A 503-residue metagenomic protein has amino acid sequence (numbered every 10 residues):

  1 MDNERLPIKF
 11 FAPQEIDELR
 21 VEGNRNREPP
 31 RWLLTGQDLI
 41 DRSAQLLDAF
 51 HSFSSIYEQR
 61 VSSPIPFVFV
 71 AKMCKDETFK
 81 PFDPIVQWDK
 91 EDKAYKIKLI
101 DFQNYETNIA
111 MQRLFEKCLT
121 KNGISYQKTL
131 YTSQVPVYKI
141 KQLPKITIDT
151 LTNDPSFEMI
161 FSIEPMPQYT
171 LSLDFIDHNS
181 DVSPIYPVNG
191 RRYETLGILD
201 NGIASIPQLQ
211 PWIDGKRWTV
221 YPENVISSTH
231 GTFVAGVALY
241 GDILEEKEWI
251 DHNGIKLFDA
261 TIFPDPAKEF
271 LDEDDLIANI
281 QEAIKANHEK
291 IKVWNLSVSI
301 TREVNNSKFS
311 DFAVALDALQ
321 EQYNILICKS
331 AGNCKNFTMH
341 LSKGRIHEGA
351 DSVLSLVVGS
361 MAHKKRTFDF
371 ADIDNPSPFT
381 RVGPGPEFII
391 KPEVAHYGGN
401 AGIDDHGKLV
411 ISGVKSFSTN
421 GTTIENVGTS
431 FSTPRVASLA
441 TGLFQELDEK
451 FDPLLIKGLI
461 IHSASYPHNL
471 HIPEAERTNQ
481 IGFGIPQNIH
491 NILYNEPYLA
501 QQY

Functional and structural regions predicted by a protein language model:
N3-Y186: Autoinhibitory propeptides
A110, F263-L354, N420-V427, F431-S432: Substrate-binding/access-modulating region of protease and related hydrolase catalytic domains
T147-I160, H178-D181, Y186-V188, S227 (+11 more regions): Catalytic cores of nucleotide-enabled group-transfer and carboxylate-activating enzymes in metabolic and assembly-line
I185-R217, Y221-E273, N324, D351-L354 (+4 more regions): Subtilisin-like serine protease catalytic core
E194, D200-A204, Q208, R345-A437: Extracellular S/T/G-rich loop segment that most often corresponds to the catalytic His/Ser-adjacent loop
V220-F233, I424-S438: Gly/Ser-rich catalytic serine loop of serine hydrolases
L239-I243, H396, A437-E446, H462: Short glycine/serine- and small hydrophobic-enriched flexible loop segments
L447-Y503: C-terminal subdomain of the subtilisin-like protease fold in secreted/lumenal serine endopeptidases
